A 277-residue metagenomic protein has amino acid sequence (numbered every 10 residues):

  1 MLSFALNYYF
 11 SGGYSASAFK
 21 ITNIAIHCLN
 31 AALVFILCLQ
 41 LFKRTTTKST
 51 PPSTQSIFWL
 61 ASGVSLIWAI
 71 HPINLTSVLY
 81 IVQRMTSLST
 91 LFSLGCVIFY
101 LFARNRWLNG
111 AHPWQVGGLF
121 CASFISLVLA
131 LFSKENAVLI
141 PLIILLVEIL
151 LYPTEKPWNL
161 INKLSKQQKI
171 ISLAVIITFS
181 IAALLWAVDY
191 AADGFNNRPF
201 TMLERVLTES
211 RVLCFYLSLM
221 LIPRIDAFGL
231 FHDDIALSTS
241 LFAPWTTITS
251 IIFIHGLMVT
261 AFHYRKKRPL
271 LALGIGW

Functional and structural regions predicted by a protein language model:
M1-W277: Polytopic membrane enzymes that build or remodel cell-surface glycoconjugates and lipids
